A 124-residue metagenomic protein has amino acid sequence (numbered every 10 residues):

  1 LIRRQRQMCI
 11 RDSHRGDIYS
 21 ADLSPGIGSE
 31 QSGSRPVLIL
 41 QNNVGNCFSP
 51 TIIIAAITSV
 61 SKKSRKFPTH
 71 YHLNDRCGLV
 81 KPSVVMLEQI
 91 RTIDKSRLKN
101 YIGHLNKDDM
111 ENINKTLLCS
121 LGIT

Functional and structural regions predicted by a protein language model:
L1-I10: Single conserved hydrophobic/aromatic residue that forms the stacking wall/gate of nucleotide- or nucleobase-binding
S24-G28: Short, charged beta-turn/beta-strand-edge "cap" motif at the junction between a beta-strand and an adjacent loop
Q31-G33, I39-N74: Compact nucleic-acid interaction/catalytic patches
V37-L38, I113: Hydrophobic alpha-helical segments that mediate membrane insertion or helix-helix packing
D75-T124: C-terminal terminal-subdomain/extension
